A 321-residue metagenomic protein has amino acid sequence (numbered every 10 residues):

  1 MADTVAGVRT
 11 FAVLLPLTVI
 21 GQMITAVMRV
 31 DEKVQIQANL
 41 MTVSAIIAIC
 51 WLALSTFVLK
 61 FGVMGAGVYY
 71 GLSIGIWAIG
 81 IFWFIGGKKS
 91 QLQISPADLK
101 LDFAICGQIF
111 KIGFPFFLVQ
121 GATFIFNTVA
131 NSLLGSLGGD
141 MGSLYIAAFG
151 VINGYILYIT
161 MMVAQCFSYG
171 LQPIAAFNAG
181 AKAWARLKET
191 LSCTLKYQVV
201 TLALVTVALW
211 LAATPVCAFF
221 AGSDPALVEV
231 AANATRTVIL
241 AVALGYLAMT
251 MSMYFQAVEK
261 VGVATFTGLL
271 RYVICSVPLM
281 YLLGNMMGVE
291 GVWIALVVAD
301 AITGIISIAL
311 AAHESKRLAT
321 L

Functional and structural regions predicted by a protein language model:
M1-L14, L54-F114, A175-A241, L282-L321: Short alpha-helical transmembrane segments in multi-pass integral membrane proteins
T10-V30, Q37-A48, A66-F82, S168 (+4 more regions): Short runs within selected transmembrane alpha-helices of multi-pass transporters and secretion channels
L14-T18, K111-F177, Q198-V205, T235-M249 (+1 more regions): Transmembrane helix-bundle signature of multi-pass secondary active exporters and lipid flippases
G21-Q37, I146-A213, Y246-T267: Small-residue-rich hydrophobic transmembrane alpha-helices
A26, A53, F116, P173 (+2 more regions): Small-residue-mediated transmembrane helix hinge/kink sites in multi-pass secondary transporters
C50-L54, S132, V277-L282: A gly/Pro-rich, aromatic-decorated transmembrane alpha-helix motif that marks the paired, flexible gating helices
